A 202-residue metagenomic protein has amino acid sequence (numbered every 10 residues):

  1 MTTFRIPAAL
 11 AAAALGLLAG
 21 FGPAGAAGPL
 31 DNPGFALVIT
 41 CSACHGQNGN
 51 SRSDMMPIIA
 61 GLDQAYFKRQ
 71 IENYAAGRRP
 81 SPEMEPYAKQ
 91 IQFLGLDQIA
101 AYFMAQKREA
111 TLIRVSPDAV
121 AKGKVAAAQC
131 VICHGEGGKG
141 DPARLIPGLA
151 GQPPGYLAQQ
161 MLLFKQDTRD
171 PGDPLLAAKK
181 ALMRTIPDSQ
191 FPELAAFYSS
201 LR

Functional and structural regions predicted by a protein language model:
M1-A11: Bacterial N-terminal signal peptides that target proteins for export
A9-G20: Bacterial N-terminal signal peptides
F21-A27: Boundary at the C-terminal end of the N-terminal hydrophobic targeting segment
A27-N48, T111, V115-K139, P153: Sequence/structural segment immediately N-terminal to covalent heme-attachment motifs in c-type and related
D31-A76: The feature marks the first
L37-T40, D63, Q70, P80-E83 (+6 more regions): Stable alpha-helical elements in mature extracytoplasmic
V38-C41, M56, Q64, C130 (+3 more regions): Disulfide-stabilized extracellular ectodomain repeats and their linkers
R52-I58, Y74-K107, T111-S116, A143-G148 (+1 more regions): Axial heme c-ligation environment in periplasmic c-type cytochrome domains
